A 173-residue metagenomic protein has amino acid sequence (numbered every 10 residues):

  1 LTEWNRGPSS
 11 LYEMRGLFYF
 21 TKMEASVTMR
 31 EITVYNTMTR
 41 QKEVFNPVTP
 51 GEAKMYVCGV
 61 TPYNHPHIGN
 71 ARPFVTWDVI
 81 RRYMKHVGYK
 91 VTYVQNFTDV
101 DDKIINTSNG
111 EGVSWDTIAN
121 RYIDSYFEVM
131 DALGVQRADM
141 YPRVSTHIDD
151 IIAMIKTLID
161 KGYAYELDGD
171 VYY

Functional and structural regions predicted by a protein language model:
L1-E3, P8-S9, R15-G16: Targeting/processing segments of secretory and organellar proteins
E13, Y19-Y173: NTP-dependent nucleotidyl-transfer catalytic core
